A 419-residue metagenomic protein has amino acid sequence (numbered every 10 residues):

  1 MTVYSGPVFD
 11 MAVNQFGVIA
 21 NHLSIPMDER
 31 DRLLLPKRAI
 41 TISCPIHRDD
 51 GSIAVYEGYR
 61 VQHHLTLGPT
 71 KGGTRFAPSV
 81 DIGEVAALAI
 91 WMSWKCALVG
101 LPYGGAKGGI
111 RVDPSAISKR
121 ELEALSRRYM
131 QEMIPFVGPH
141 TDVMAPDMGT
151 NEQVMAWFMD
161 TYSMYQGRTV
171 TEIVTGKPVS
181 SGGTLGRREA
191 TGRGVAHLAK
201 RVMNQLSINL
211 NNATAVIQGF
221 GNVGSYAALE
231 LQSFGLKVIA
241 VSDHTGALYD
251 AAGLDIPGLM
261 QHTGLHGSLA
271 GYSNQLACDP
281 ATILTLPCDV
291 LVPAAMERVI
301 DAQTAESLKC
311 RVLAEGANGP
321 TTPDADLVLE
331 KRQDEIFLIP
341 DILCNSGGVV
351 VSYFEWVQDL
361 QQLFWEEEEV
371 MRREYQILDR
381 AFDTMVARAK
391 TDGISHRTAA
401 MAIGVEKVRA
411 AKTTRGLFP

Functional and structural regions predicted by a protein language model:
T2-P7, V202, S307-P419: Adenosine-phosphate binding glycine-rich loop
T2-S43: Short, Gly/Pro- and small/polar-rich lid/capping loops
P7, M11-N14, V80-G83, I117-R128 (+18 more regions): Conserved active-site and cofactor/substrate-binding residues in soluble primary-metabolism enzymes
I42-P114: Glycine-rich, N-terminal phosphate-binding loop and its surrounding beta-alpha-beta segment
A77, A97-N211: Glycine/serine-rich phosphate-binding loop and adjoining beta1-alpha1 elements at the start of nucleotide-handling
P178, G183-T285: Glycine-rich phosphate/diphosphate-binding loop of Rossmann-like nucleotide-binding domains
G246-L338: Rossmann-like adenosine-cofactor binding region
